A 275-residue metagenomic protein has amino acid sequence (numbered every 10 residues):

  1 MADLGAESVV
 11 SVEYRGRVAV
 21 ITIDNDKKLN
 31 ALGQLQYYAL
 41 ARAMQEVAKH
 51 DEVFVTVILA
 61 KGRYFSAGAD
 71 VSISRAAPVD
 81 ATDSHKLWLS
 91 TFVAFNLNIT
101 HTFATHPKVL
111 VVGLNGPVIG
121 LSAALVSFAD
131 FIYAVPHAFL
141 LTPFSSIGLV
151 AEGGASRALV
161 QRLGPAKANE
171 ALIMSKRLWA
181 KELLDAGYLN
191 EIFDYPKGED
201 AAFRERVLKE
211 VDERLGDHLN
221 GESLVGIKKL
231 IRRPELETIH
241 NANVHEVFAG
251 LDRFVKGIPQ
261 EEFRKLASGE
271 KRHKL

Functional and structural regions predicted by a protein language model:
M1-K61, L275: Conserved CoA-thioester-binding segment of acyl-CoA-metabolizing enzymes
M1-L4, E261-L275: Terminal low-complexity tails and localization/encapsulation signals of metabolic enzymes
I21, I58, D70, L125-S127 (+2 more regions): Hydrophobic/aromatic residues within transmembrane alpha-helices of multi-pass small-molecule transporters
E52, A60-I99, V118: Glycine- (often His-adjacent) and acidic-residue-rich active-site loop that binds/positions the CoA thioester
F95-I147: Glycine-rich beta-to-alpha active-site loop
F131, E170, M174-K176, E182 (+2 more regions): Well-ordered beta-strand positions
Y133-A138, L189-V244, G257, S268-K274: C-terminal long alpha-helix characteristic of the crotonase
S156-A166: Hydrophobic, secondary-structure "cap" segments at the distal end of domains
